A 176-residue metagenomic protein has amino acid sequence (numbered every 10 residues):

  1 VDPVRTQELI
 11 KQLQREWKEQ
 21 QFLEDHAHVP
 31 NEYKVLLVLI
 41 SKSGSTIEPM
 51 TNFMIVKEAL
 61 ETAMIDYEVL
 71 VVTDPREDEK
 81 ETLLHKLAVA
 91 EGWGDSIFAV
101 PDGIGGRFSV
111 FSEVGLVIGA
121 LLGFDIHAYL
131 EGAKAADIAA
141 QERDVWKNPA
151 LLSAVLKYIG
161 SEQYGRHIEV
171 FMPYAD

Functional and structural regions predicted by a protein language model:
V1-L36, S45, N52: Glycine-rich oxoanion-binding loops at beta->alpha junctions
R5-L9, E48-V56, L83-L87, E113-L116: Alpha-helical scaffold elements adjacent to nucleotide-binding pockets in ATP/GTP-utilizing enzyme cores
R15, E19, E58-T62, A90: Secondary-structure boundary motif
L36-L37, E68: Structural motif
V38-L39, V170: Structural motif
S41-K42, P101: Short, histidine-centered active-site or binding-site loop motifs used for metal coordination, general acid-base
K42-S45, P75: Short glycine-rich anion-binding loops that position phosphate/pyrophosphate groups of nucleotides and phosphorylated
E61-D176: Active-site phosphate/pyrophosphate-binding segments
